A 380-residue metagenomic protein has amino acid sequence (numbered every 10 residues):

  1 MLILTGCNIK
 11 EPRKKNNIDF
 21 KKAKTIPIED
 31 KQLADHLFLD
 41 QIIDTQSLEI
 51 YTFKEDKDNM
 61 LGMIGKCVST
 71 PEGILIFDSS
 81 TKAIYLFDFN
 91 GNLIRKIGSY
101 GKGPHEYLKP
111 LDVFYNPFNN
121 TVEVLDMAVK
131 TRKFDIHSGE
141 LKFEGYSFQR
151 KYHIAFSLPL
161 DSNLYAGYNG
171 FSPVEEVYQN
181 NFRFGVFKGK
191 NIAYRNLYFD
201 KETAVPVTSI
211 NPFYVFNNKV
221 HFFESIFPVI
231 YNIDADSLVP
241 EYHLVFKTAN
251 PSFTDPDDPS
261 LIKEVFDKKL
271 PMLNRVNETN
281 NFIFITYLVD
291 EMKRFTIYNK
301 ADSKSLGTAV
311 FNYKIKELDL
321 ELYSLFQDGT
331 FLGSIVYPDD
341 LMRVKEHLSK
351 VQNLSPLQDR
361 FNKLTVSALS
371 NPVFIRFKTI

Functional and structural regions predicted by a protein language model:
T5-G6: C-terminal motif of bacterial Sec signal peptides marking the signal peptidase cleavage site
P12-F53: Blade/loop signatures of beta-propeller domains
K54-M63, A83, N92-N119, D126: Blade-loop segments of beta-propeller domains
K57, G98-H105, Y146-H153, F199-A204 (+2 more regions): Short coil/turn segments at the loop-to-beta-strand junctions that recur within blades of beta-propeller repeat folds
M63-K66, L108-V113, R150-L158, V205-P212 (+2 more regions): Repeated scaffold domains used in trafficking and secretory/extracellular systems, primarily beta-propellers
E72-D78, N120-D126, S162-E176, V215-Y231 (+2 more regions): Short beta-strand elements that form the blades of beta-propeller/WD-repeat-like and other beta-sheet-rich scaffold
L108-P110, L125-E175, N196-D200: Asp-box/WD-like beta-propeller blade repeats and closely related beta-sheet repeat scaffolds
Y242-V265, A301-G329: Conserved blade-ending motifs and adjacent loop-strand segments that build the rim/top face of beta-propeller domains
